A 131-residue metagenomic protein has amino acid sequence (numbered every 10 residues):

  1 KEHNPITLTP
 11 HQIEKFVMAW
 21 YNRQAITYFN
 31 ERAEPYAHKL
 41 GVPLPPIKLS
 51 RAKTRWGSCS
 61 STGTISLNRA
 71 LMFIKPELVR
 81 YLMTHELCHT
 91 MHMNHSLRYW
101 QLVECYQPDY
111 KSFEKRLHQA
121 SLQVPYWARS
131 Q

Functional and structural regions predicted by a protein language model:
K1-Y81, T90-Q131: Active-site-proximal or metal-binding-adjacent scaffold patches in catalytic folds
E86: Walker B catalytic acidic pair
